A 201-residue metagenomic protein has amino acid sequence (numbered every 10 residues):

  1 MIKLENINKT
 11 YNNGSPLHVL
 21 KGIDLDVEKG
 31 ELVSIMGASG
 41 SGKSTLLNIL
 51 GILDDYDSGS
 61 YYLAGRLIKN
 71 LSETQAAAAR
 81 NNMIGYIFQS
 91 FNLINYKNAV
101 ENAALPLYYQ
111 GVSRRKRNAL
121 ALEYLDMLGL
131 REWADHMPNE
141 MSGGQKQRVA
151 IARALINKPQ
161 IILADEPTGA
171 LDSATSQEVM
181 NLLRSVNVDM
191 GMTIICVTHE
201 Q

Functional and structural regions predicted by a protein language model:
I2-Q201: ABC family nucleotide-binding domain
